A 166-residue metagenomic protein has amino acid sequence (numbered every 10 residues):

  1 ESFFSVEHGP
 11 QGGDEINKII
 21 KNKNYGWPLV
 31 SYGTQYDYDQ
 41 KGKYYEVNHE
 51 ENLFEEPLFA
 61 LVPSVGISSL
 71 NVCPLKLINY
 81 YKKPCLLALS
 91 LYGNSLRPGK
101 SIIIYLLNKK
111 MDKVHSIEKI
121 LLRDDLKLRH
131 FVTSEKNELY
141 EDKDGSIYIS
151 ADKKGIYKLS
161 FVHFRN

Functional and structural regions predicted by a protein language model:
E1-E118, T133-D144, V162-N166: Beta-propeller domain segments
P63, R123-D125: Conserved loop/turn at the beginning of each blade in beta-propeller domains
H130: Exposed aromatic-hydrophobic patches
S146-A151: Short, exposed beta-strand-loop hairpins at the edges of beta-sheets in extracellular/periplasmic proteins
K153-G155: Loop/turn residues immediately N-terminal
